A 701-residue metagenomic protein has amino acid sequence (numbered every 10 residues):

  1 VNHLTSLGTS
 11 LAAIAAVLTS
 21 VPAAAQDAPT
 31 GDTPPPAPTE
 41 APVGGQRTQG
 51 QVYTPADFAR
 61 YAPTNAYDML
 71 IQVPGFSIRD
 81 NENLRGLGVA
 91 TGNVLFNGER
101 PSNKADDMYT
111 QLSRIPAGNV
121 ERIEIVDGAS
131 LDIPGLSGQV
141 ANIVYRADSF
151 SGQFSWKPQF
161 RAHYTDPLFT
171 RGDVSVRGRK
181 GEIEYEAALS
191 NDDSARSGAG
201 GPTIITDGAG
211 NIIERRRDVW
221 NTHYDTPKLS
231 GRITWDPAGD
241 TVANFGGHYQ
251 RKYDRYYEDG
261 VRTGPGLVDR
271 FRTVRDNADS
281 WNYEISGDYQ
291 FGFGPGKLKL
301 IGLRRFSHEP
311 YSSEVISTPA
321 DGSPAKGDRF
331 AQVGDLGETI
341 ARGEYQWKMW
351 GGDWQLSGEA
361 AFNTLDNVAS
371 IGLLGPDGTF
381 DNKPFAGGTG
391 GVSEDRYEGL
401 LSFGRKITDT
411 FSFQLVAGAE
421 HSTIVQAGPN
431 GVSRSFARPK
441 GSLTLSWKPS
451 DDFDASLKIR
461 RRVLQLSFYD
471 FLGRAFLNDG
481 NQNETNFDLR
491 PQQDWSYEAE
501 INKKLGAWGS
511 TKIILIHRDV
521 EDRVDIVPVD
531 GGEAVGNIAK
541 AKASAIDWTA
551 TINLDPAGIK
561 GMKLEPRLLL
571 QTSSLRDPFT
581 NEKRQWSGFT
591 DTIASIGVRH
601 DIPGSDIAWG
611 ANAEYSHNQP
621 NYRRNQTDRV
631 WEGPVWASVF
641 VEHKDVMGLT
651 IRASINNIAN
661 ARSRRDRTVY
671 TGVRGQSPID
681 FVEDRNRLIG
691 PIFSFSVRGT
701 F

Functional and structural regions predicted by a protein language model:
A66-M69, L95, T110-Q111, G135-P158 (+1 more regions): N-terminal periplasmic accessory domains that precede and gate Gram-negative outer-membrane beta-barrel machines
Y67-N103, G128, S137: Extracytoplasmic beta-strand/coil segments of soluble accessory domains associated with Gram-negative outer-membrane
R100-D127, G231: Short acidic/polar hinge/loop motifs at secondary-structure boundaries that mediate gating or recognition
Y164-A199, G210-E258, N277-F293, L443: Transmembrane beta-barrel wall of Gram-negative outer-membrane proteins
S230-K252, D276-V432, R438, S442 (+4 more regions): Face-selective signature of the C-terminal outer-membrane beta-barrel domain
V274-N282, G334, V392, R434 (+5 more regions): Outer-membrane beta-barrel signature, preferentially recognizing the C-terminal barrel domain of Gram-negative
L515-D519, G536-R623: Gram-negative outer-membrane beta-barrel transporters
H643-F701: C-terminal beta-signal and adjacent terminal beta-strands/loops of Gram-negative outer-membrane beta-barrel proteins
